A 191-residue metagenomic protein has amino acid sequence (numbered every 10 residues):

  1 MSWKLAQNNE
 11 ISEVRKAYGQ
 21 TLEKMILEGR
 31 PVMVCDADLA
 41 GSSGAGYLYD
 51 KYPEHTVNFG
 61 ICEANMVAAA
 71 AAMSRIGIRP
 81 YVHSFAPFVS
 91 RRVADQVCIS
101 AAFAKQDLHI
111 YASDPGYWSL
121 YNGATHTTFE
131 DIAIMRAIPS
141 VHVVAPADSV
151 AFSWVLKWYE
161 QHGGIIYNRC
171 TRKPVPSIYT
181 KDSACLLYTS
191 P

Functional and structural regions predicted by a protein language model:
M1-A6, K51, S113, P174: Gly-rich Lys/Arg/Thr-decorated short loops/hinges at beta-loop-alpha junctions or inter-strand turns that position
M1-Y47: Conserved acidic/glycine
C35-D36, V57-G60, V82, I110-A112 (+2 more regions): General beta-strand structural signal in soluble alpha/beta enzymes
A40-H109: Thiamine diphosphate
G44-L48, R92-D95, L120-T125, V155-K157 (+1 more regions): Short acidic, glycine/serine/threonine-rich loops at helix termini
K105-H109, S113-Q161: Conserved thiamine diphosphate
Y188-P191: Conserved small/polar residues in nucleotide/adenosyl-binding loops
